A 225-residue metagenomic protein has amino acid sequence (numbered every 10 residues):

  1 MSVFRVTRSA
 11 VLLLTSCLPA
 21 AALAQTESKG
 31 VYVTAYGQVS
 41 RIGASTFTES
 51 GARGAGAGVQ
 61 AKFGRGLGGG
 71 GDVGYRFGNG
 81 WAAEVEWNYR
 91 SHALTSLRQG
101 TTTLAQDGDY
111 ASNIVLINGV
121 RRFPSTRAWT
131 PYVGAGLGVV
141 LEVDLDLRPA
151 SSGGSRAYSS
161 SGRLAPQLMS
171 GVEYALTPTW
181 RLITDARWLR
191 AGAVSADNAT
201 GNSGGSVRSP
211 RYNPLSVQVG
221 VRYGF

Functional and structural regions predicted by a protein language model:
M1-K29: Cleavable N-terminal export/targeting peptides
Q25-G30, V39-R41, D72-A150, R211-F225: Gram-negative (and chloroplast) outer-membrane scaffold detector with strong preference for beta-barrel transmembrane
E27, A55, V59-R65, A93 (+3 more regions): Replace "Gram-negative outer membrane beta-barrel proteins" with "bacterial and organellar outer membrane beta-barrel
Y36-T46, R187, A191-G192: Short, solvent-exposed beta-strand-terminating loops
S45-G54, T95-T102, V143-G153, S195-S203: Outer-membrane beta-barrel translocator domains and adjoining extracellular loop/strand segments of Gram-negative
T48-W87: N-terminal, post-signal-peptide region of Sec/Tat-exported proteins
H92, S96, L168, Y174-F225: Predominantly the C-terminal beta-signal and adjacent terminal strand-loop region of outer-membrane beta-barrel
V115-I117, V133-V139, G162-V172, R187: Hydrophobic alpha-helical segments of small multi-pass membrane proteins
